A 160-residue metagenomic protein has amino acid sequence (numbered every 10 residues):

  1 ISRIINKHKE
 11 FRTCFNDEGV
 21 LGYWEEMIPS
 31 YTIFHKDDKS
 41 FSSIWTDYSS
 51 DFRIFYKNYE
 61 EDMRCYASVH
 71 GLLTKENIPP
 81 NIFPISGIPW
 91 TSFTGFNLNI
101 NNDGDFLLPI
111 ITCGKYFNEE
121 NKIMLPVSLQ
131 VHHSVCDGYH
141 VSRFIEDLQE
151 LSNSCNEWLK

Functional and structural regions predicted by a protein language model:
I1, Y56-M63, F144-S152: Short amphipathic C-terminal alpha-helix that caps PH/PH-like domains
I1-E10, I111, L125-F144: Acyl activation and transfer enzymes in specialized metabolism, enriched for ANL adenylate-forming modules
I1-P29: Hydrophobic "lid/gating" helix adjacent to the active-site nucleophile that controls access to an acyl-thioester pocket
E25-S50, M124-Q130: Acyl/amide activation-and-transfer machinery of modular secondary-metabolite enzymes
H35-F93: Helical lid/core segments from catalytic subdomains that handle acyl or acyl-like groups
D62-L73, I111, L129-V131, R143 (+1 more regions): Plant-skewed but cross-kingdom recognition/interaction modules and surfaces
N81-G87, T91-M124: Flexible, Gly/Pro-enriched loop and linker segments at secondary-structure and domain junctions
E150-K160: Flexible helix-coil linker/hinge segments at domain or subdomain boundaries
